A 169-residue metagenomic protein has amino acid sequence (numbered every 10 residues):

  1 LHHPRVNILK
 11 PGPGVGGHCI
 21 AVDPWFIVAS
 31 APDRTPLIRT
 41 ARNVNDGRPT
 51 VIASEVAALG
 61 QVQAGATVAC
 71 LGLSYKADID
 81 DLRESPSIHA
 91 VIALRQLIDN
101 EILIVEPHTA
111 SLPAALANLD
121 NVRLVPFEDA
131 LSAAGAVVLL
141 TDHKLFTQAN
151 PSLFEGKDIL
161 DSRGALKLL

Functional and structural regions predicted by a protein language model:
L1-L169: Structural/interface elements that position substrates and couple domains in central-metabolism enzymes
